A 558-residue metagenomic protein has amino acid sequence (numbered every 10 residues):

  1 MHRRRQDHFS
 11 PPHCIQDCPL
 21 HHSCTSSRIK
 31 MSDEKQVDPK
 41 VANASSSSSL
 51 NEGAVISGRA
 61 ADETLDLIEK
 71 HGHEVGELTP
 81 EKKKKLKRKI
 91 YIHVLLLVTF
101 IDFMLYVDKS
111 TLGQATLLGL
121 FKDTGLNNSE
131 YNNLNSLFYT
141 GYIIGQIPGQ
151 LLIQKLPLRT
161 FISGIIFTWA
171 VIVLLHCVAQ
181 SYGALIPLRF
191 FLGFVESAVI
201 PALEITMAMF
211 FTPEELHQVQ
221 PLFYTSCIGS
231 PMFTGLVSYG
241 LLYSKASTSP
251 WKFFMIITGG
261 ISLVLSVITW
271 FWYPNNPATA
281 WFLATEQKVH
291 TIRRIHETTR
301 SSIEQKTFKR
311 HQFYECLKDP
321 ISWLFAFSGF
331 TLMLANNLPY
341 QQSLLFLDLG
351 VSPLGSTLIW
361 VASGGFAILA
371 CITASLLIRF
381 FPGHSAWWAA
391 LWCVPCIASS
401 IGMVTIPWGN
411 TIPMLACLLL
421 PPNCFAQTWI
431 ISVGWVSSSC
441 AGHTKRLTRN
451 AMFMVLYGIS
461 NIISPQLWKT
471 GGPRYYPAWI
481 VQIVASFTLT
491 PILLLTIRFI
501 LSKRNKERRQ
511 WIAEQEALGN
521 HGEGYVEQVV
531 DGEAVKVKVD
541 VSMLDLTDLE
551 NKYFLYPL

Functional and structural regions predicted by a protein language model:
H2-V107, N128, W270-S302, Y476-L558: Intracellular terminal tails of multi-pass secondary transporters
H93-N128, T234-S238, T331, L338-S343: Extracytoplasmic
D108, G125, P148, L156-P157 (+5 more regions): Helix-breaking motifs and short loop linkers at transmembrane-helix boundaries and internal kinks in secondary membrane
G113, H311-S375: Extracytoplasmic gate region of multi-pass secondary transporters
I144-G183: Conserved MFS/SLC helix-loop-helix module at the cytosolic interface between two early adjacent transmembrane helices
G145-P157, A370-H384: Helix-to-loop junctions at the C-terminal end of transmembrane segments in multipass secondary transporters
H217-S247, I261-S262, N450-S464: Glycine-rich segments within core transmembrane alpha-helices of 12-TM secondary carriers
H384-S432: C-terminal transmembrane helical hairpin of 12-TM major facilitator-type secondary transporters
